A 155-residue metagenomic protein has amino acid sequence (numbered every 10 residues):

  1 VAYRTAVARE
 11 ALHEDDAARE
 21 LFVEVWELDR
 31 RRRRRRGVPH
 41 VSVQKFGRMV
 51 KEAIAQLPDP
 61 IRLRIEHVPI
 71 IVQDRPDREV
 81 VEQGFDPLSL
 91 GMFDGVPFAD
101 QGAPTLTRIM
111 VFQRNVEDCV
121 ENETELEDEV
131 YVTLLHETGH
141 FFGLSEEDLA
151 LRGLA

Functional and structural regions predicted by a protein language model:
Y3-R34: TPR/TPR-like (Sel1-like) alpha-helical repeat modules
R30-R48: Solvent-exposed, charged amphipathic helical/linker segments at domain boundaries
R35-R36, D77, L149: Short, charged, surface-exposed hinge/linker loops at domain edges that act as mobile lids or interdomain connectors
M49, I54, D59-M110, R114: Auxiliary, metal-adjacent structural segments of Zn-dependent hydrolase domains
S89-Y131, F141-A155: Active-site scaffold of zinc-dependent metalloenzymes
T138: Basic, low-complexity intrinsically disordered segments
